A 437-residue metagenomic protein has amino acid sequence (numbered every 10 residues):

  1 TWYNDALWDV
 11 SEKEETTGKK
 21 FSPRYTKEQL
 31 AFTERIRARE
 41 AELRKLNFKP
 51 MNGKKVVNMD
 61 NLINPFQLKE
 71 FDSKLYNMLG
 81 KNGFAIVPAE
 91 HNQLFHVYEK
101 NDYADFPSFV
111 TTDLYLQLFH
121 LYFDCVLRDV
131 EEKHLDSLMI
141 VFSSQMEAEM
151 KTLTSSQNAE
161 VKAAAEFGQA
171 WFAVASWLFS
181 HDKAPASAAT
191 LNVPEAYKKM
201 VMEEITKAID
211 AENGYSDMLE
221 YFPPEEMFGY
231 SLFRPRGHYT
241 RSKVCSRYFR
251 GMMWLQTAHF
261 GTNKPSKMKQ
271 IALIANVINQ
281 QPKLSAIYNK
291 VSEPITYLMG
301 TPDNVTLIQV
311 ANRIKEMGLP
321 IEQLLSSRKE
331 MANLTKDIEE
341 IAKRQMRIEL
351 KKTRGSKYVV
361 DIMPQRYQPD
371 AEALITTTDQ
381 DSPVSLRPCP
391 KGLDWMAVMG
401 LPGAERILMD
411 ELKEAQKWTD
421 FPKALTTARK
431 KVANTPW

Functional and structural regions predicted by a protein language model:
W2-W437: Long, non-catalytic protein-protein interaction scaffolds
